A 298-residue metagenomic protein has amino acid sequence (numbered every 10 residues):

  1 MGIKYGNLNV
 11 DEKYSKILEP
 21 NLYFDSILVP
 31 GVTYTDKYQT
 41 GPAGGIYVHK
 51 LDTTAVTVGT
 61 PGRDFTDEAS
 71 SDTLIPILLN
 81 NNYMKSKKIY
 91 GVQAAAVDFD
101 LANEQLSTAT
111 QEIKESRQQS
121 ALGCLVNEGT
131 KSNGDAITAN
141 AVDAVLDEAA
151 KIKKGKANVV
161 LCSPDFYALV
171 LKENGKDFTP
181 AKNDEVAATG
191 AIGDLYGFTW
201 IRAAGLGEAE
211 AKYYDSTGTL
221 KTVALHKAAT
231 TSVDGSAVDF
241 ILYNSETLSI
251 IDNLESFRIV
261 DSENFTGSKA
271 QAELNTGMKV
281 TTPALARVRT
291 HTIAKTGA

Functional and structural regions predicted by a protein language model:
M1-I75, G277, K295: N-terminal "assembly arms/tails" that initiate or stabilize quaternary assembly in self-assembling proteins
P42, A150-D252: Extended oligomerization regions of viral-like shell subunits
G45, V159, D239, G267-K269 (+1 more regions): A residue-level signal for beta-strand positions that form part of recognition/binding surfaces within mature
H49-L51, S163-D165, A203, E273-N275: Structured loops at beta-to-helix junctions and adjacent beta-edge loops in soluble globular domains
V56-G59, L169-K172, T281: Short helix/loop capping segments that flank catalytic or ligand/cofactor-binding pockets
S71-A95: Short acidic, glycine/tyrosine-flanked loop/strand segments centered on an H-E-D-like triad
I89-K156, P164-F166, R289-A298: Alpha-helical scaffold segments that mediate packing/assembly in large oligomeric complexes
E246, I250-A298: Extended, compositionally biased alpha-helical segments that mediate assembly or anchoring
